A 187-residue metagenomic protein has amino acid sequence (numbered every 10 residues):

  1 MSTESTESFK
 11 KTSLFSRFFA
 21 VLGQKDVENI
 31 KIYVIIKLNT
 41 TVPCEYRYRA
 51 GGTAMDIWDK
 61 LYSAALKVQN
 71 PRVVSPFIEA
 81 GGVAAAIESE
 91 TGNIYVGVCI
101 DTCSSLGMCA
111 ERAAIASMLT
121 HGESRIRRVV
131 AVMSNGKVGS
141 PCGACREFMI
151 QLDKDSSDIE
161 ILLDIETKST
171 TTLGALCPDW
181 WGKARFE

Functional and structural regions predicted by a protein language model:
M1-G23, E28: Short, low-complexity, charge-dense intrinsically disordered segments
F18-V21, E28-Y46, G51: Short, positively charged and aromatic/hydrophobic N-terminal segments
D56-V73, R125-E187: C-terminal binding/interaction regions
S75-E79: Short loop/turn motifs at secondary-structure junctions and domain boundaries
G82-E88: Short beta-strand scaffold segments in enzyme catalytic cores
N93-I94: Hydrophobic "anchor" residues
V98-R112: Compact, glycine-rich, soluble single-domain proteins
A113, S117, P141: Feature captures the catalytic cores and cofactor-binding loops of soluble hydro-lyases/lyases that act on carboxylate
